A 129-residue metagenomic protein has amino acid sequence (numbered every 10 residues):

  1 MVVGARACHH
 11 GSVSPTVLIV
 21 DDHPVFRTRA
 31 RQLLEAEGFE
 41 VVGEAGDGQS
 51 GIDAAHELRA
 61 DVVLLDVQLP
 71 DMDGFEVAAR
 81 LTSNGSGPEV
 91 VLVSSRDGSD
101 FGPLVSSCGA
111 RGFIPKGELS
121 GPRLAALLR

Functional and structural regions predicted by a protein language model:
M1-T16, G121-R129: Non-catalytic signal-transmission and effector/linker regions of two-component phosphorelay proteins
P24-G43: Two-component/phosphorelay signaling modules centered on CheY-like receiver
D47-S50, D73-E76: Acidic catalytic/metal-coordinating carboxylates
H56-L58, R80-P88, C108: Conserved phosphotransfer cores of two-component systems
L65-D66: Active-site T/S-Asp motif of two-component receiver
P70: The feature encodes the CheY-like receiver
E76, R96-I114, E118-P122, A126: Alpha4 helix (beta4-alpha4-beta5 surface) of REC/receiver domains from two-component response regulators
